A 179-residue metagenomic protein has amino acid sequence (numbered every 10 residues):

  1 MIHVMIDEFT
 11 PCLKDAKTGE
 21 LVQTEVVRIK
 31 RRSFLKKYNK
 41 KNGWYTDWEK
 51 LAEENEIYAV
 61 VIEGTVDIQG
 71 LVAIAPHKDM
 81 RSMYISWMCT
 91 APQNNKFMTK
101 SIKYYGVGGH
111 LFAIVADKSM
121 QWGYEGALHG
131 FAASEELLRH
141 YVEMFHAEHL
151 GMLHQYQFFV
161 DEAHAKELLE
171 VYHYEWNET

Functional and structural regions predicted by a protein language model:
M1-I102, H110, D117-H129, E136 (+1 more regions): Non-catalytic substrate-recognition and accessory regions of acyl/acetyltransferase enzymes
